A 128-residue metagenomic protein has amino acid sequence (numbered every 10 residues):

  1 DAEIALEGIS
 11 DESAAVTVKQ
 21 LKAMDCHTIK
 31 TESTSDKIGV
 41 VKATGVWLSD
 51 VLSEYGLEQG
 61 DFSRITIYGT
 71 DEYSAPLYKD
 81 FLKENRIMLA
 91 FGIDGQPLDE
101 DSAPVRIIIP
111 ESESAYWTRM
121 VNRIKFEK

Functional and structural regions predicted by a protein language model:
D1-K128: N-terminal intrinsically disordered, low-complexity segments enriched in P/E/S/T
